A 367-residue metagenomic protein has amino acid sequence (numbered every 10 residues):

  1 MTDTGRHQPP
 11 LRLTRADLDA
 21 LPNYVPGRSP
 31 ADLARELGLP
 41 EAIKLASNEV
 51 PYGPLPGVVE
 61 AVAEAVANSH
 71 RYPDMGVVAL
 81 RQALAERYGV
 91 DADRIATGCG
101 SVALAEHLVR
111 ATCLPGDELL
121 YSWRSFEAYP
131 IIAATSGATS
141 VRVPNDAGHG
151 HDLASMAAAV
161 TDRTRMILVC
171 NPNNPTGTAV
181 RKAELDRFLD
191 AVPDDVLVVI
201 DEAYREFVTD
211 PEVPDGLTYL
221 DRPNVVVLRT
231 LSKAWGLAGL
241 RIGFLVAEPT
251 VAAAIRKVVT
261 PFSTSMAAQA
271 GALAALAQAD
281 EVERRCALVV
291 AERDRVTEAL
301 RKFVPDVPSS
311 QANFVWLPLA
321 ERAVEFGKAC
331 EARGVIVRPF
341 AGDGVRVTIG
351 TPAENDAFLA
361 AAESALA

Functional and structural regions predicted by a protein language model:
T2, K328-R333, R338-A367: PLP-dependent enzyme catalytic core of the Aspartate aminotransferase-like
T2-V102, H107: N-terminal small-domain helix-loop-helix segment of the aminotransferase-like
K44, D306-S310, V337-F340: Short beta-strand
G76, N224-R301, P305-P308: PLP-dependent aminotransferase class I/II
A111-V169: PLP-dependent aminotransferase-like
A134, H151-R163, P175-V198, E202-A234: Active-site pre-lysine segment of PLP-dependent enzymes
V289-V290, D294, E298-R333, I349: Conserved PLP-binding catalytic core of the aspartate aminotransferase-like
